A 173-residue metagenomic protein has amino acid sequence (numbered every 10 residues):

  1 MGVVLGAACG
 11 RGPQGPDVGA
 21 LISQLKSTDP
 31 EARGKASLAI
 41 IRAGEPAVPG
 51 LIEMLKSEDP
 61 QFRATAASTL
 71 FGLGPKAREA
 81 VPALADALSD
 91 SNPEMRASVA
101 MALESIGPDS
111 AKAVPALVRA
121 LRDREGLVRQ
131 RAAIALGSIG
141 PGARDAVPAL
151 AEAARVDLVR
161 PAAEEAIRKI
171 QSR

Functional and structural regions predicted by a protein language model:
M1-G6: Bacterial N-terminal signal peptides
C9-G15, E31-E45, E53, Q61-R78 (+5 more regions): Structural detector for internal amphipathic alpha-helices that build alpha-solenoid repeat scaffolds
P13-S23: Short, low-complexity, disordered segments immediately C-terminal to signal peptides in bacterial exported proteins
L21, G50-I52, A83-A85, A116-V118 (+1 more regions): Buried hydrophobic core positions in alpha-solenoid tandem helical repeats
T28-D29, E58-D59, S91-N92, R124-E125 (+1 more regions): Short inter-helical turns and helix N-cap capping residues of alpha-solenoid HEAT/ARM repeat scaffolds
